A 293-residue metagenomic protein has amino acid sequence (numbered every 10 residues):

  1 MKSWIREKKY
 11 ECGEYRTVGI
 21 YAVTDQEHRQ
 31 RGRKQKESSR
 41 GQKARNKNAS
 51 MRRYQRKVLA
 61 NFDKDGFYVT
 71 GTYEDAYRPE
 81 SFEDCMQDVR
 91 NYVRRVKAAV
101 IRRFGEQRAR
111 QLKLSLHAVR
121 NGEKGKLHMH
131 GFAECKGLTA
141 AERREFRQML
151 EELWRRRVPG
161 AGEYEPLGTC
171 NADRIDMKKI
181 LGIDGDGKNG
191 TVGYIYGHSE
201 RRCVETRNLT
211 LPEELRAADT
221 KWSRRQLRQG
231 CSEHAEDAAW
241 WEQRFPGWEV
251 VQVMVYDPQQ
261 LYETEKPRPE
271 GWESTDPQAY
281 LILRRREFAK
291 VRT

Functional and structural regions predicted by a protein language model:
M1-L127, C135-T293: Right-hand nucleic-acid polymerase module
